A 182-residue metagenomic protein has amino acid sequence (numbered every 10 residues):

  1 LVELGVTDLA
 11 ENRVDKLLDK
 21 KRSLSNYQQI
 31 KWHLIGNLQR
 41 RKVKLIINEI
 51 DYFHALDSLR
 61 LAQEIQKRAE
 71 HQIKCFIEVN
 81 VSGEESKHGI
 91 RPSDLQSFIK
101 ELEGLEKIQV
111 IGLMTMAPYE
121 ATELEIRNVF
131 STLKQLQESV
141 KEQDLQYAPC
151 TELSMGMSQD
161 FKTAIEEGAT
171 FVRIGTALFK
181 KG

Functional and structural regions predicted by a protein language model:
L1-Q159, E167: Conserved alpha/beta-domain cores
A169-G182: Gly/Pro- and small hydrophobic-enriched strand-loop and loop-to-helix capping segments that sit at the rims
